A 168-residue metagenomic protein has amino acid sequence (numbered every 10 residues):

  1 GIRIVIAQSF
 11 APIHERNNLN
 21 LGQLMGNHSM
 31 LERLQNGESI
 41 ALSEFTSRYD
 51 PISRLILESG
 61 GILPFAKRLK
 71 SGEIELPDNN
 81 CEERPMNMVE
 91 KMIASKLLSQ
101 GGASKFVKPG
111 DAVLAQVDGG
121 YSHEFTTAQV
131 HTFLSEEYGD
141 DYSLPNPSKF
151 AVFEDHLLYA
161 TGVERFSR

Functional and structural regions predicted by a protein language model:
G1-R168: Fe-S-dependent hydro-lyases/dehydratases of central metabolism
